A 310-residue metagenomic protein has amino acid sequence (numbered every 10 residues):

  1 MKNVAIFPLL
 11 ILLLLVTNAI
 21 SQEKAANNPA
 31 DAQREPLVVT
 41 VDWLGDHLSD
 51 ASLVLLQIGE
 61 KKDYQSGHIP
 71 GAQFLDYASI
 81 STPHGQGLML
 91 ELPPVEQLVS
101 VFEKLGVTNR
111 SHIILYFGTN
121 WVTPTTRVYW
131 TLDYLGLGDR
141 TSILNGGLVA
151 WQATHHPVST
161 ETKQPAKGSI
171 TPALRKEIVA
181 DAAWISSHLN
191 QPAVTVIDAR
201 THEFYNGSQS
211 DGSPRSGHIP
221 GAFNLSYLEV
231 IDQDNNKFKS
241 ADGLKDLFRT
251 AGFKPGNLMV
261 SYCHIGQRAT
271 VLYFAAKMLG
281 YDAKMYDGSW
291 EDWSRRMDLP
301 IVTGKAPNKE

Functional and structural regions predicted by a protein language model:
M1-F7: Bacterial N-terminal signal peptides that target proteins for export
F7-V16: Bacterial N-terminal signal peptides
S21-S66, L148-S213, P307-E310: Flexible, polar/low-complexity N-terminal or interdomain linker segments that lie immediately upstream of folded
E23-N28, L92-W184, H188, S208-Q209 (+3 more regions): Thiolate-centered catalytic microenvironments shared by cysteine-dependent enzyme domains
E60-D63, A78-T82, T119-T123, L148-A150 (+5 more regions): Solvent-exposed loop/turn segments at secondary-structure junctions within structured extracellular/periplasmic domains
H68-S81: Active-site-surrounding "flap" and adjacent substrate/cofactor-binding loops of secreted or lumenal enzymes, prototyped
T82-S111, Y227-L258: Helix-loop module immediately N-terminal to the HCX5R catalytic loop in PTP-like cysteine phosphatase domains
D246, G256-A306: C-terminal soluble interaction/assembly domains
